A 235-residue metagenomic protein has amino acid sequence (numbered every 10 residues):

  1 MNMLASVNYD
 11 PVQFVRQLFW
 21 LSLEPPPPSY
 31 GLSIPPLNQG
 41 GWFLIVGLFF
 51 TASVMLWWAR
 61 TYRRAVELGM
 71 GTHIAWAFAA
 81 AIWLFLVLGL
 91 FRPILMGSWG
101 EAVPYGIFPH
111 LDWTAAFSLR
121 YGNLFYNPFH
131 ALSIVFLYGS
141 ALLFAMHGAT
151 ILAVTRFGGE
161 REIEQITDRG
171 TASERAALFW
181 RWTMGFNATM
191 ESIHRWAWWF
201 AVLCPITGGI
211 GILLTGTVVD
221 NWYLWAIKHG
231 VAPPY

Functional and structural regions predicted by a protein language model:
M1-N2, G69-F78, Y121-V135, A177-I210: Loop-to-transmembrane boundary segments
N2-L4, A75-G97, V135-M146, A201-L213: Hydrophobic alpha-helical membrane-insertion segments
L4-F14, L56-R60, G208-N221: Juxtamembrane "helix exit" motif at the C-terminal ends of alpha-helical transmembrane segments in multi-pass membrane
L4-S33, P93-L124, I163-W182, N221-Y235: Membrane-interfacial helical/loop segments at transmembrane boundaries in membrane proteins
V15, L23-P28, T51-W76, A145-I193: Cytoplasmic membrane-interface regions of multi-pass membrane proteins
L32-G47, W113-L142: Hydrophobic alpha-helical transmembrane segments
F50-Y62, L68-L132, G230-Y235: Long, highly hydrophobic alpha-helical transmembrane signal-anchor segments
A59-T72, F91-V103, Y138-E162, L213-V231: Juxtamembrane/interface segments at transmembrane-helix termini
